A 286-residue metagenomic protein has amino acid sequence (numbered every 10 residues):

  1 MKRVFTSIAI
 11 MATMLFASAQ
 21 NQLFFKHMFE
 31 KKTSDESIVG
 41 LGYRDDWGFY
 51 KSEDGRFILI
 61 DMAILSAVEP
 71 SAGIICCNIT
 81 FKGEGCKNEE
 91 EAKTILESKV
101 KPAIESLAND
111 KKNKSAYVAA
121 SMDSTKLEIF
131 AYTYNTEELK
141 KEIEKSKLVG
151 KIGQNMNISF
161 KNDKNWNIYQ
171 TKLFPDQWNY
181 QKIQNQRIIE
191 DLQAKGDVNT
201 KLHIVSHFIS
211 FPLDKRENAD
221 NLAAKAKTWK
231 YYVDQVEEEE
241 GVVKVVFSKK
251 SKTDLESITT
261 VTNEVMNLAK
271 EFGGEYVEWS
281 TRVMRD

Functional and structural regions predicted by a protein language model:
M1-Q22: Bacterial Sec-dependent N-terminal signal peptides
N21-D286: Long, contiguous binding/interaction regions
